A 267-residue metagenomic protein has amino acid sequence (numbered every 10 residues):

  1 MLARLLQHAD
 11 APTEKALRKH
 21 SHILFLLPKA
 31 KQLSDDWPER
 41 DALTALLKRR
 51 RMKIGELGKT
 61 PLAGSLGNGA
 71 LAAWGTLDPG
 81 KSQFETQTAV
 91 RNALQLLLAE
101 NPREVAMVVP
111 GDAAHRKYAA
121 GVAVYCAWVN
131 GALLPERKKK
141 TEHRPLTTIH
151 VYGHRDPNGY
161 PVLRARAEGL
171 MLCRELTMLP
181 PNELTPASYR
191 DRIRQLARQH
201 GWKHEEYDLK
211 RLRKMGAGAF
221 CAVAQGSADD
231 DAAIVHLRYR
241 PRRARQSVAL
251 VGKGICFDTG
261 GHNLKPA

Functional and structural regions predicted by a protein language model:
M1-G254, T259: Short amphipathic alpha-helical segment within the helicase RecA-like ATPase core that mediates nucleic-acid
T259-A267: Active-site histidine-acidic residue metal-binding/catalytic motifs, centered on HxH/HExxH-like signatures
